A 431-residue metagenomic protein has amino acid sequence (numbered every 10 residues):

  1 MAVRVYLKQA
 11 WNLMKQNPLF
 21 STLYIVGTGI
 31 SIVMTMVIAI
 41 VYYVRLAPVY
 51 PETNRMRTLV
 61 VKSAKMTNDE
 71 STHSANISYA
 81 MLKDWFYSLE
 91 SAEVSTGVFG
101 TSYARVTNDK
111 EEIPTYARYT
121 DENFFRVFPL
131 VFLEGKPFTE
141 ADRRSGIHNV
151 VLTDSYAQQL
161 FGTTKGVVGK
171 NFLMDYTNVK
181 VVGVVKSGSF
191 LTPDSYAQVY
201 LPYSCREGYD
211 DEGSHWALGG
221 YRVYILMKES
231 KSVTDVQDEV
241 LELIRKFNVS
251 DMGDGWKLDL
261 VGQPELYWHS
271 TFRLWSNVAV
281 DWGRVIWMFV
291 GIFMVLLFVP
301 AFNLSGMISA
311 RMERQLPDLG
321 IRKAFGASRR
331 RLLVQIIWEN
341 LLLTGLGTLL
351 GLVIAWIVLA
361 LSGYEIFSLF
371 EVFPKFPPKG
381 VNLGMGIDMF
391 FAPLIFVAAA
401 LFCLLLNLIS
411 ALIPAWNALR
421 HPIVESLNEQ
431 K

Functional and structural regions predicted by a protein language model:
M1-V5, N12, Q16, F247-G291 (+2 more regions): Membrane-helix entry/capping segments
Y6, M389-K431: C-terminal membrane-exit region of the final transmembrane helix in multipass inner-membrane proteins
L7-L19, F302-L343, N417-E429: Intracellular coupling helices
Q16-L46, V278-P317, G345, L405-L406: Hydrophobic alpha-helical transmembrane segments of multi-pass inner-membrane transport and secretion
L19-L23, G27-S31, P317-G363, A398 (+2 more regions): Transmembrane alpha-helical interface segments in multi-pass membrane proteins
A39-G166, L173-V179, S368-V381: Structured, solvent-exposed hinge/loop segments at the ends of secondary-structure elements
Y42-T53, P317, V358, S362-P374 (+2 more regions): Membrane-interfacial segments
N123-P137, V150-N277: Mid-to-C-terminal secondary-structure elements that act as membrane-proximal/extracytoplasmic interface segments
